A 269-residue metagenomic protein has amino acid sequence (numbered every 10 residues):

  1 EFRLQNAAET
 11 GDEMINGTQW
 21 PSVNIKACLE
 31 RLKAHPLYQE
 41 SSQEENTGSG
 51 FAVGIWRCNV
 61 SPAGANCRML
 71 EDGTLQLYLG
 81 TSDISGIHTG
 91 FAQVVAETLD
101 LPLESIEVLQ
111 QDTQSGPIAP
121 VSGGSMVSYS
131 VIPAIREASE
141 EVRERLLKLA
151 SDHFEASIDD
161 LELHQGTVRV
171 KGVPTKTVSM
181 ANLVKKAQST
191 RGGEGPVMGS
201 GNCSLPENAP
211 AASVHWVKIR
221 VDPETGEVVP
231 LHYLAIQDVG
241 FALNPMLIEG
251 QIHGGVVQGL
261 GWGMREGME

Functional and structural regions predicted by a protein language model:
E1-A27, A34, S41-E269: Cofactor-binding beta-sheet edge motifs in enzyme active sites
